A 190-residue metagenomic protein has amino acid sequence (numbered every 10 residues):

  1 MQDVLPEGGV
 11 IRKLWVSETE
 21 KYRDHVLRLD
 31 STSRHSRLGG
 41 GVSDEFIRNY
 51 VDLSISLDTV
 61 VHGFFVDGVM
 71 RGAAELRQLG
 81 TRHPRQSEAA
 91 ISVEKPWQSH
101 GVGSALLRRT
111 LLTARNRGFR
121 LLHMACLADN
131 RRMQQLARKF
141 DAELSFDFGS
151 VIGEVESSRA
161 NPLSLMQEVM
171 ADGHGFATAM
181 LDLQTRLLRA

Functional and structural regions predicted by a protein language model:
M1-E7, A125-A190: Terminal substrate-recognition subdomain of acyl/acetyltransferases
G9-D24: A short beta-loop-alpha structural element at the N-terminal edge of CoA-dependent acyl/N-acetyltransferase catalytic
D24-G40: Helix-loop element at the rim of GNAT/NAT acetyltransferase active sites that forms part of the acceptor-substrate
R37, H123-M124: Short catalytic-loop micro-motif centered on adjacent basic/acidic residues
G39-R85, E94: Acetyl-CoA-dependent GNAT
A90-S99, L127: A short, internal acetyl-CoA/4′-phosphopantetheine-binding micro-motif in the GNAT/acyltransferase core
S99-N116, L121, Q135-K139: Conserved acetyl-CoA-binding loop-helix of GNAT-fold acetyltransferases
